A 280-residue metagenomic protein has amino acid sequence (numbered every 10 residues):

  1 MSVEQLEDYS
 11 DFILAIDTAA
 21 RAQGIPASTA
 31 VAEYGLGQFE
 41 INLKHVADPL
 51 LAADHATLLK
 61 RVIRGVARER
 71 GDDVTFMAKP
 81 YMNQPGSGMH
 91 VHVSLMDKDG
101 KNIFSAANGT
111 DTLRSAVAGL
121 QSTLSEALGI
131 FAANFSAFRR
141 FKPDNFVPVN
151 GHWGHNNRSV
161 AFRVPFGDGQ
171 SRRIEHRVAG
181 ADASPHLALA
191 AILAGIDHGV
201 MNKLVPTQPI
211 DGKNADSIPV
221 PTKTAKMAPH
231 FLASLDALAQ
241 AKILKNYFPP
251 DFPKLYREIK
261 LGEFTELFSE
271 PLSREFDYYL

Functional and structural regions predicted by a protein language model:
M1-L280: Glycine-rich, acidic/polar active-site loops that bind/position phosphate-bearing ligands
